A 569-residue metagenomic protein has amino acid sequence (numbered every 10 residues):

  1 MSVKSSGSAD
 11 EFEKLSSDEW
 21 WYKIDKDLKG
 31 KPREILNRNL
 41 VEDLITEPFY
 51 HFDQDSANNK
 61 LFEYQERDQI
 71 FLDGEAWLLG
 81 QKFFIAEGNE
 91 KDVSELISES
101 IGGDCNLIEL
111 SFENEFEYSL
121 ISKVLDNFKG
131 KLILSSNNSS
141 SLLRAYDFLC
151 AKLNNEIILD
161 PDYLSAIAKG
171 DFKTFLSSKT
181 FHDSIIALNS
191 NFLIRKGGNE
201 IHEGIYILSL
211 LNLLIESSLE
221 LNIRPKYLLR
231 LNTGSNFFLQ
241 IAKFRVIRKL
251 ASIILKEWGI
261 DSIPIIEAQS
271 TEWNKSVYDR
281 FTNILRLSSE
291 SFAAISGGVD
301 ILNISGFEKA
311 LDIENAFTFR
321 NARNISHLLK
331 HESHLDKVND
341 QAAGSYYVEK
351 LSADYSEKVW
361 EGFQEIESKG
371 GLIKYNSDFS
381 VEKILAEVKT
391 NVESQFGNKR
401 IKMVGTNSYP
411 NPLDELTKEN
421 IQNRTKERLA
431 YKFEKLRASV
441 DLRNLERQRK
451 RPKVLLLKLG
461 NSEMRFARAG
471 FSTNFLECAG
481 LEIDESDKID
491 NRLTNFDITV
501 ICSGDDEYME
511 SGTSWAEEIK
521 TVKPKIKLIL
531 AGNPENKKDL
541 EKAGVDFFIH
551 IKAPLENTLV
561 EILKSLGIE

Functional and structural regions predicted by a protein language model:
M1-F237, I263-I265, I295, I301 (+6 more regions): Catalytic alpha/beta active-site cores
S5-E13, K31-R38, L44-E66, D300 (+2 more regions): Intrinsic disorder at enzyme termini
G198, W273-R280, G460-E463: A short glycine/serine-rich beta->alpha loop
E203, R230-T417, F547-N557: Active-site capping/gating regions of soluble enzymes
H327, A479-G480: Gly/Ser/Thr-rich active-site loops/lids in small-molecule metabolic enzymes that frequently grip phosphoryl groups
E485-T494: Short acidic low-complexity segments
